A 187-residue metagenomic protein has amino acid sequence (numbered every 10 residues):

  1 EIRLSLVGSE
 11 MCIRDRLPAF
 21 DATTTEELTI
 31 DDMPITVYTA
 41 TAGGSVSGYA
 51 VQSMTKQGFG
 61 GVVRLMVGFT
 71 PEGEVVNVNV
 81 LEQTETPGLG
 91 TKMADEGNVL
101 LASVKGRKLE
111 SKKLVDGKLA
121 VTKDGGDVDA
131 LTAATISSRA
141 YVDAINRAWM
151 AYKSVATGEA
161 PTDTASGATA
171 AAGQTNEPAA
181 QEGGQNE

Functional and structural regions predicted by a protein language model:
E1-G8, C12: Single conserved hydrophobic/aromatic residue that forms the stacking wall/gate of nucleotide- or nucleobase-binding
R14-E26, A160, P178: Extracytoplasmic/periplasmic mature domains of Sec-exported, cell-envelope-associated bacterial proteins
F20-L65, P71-E72: Extracytoplasmic/periplasmic/luminal assembly and interaction segments in envelope/secretory/respiratory proteins
K56-V63, P71-T132, R139: Flexible, solvent-exposed short loops/turns enriched in glycine
F69, E96-N98, E159, D163: Juxtamembrane/interface motifs at transmembrane-helix termini
V80, G167-A168: Soluble extramembrane regions of membrane proteins in the secretory/endomembrane system
M93, A120, A168-A170, T175 (+2 more regions): Mature extracytoplasmic/periplasmic regions of secreted or cell-envelope proteins, especially long low-complexity
K123-T162, P178, E182-E187: C-terminal binding/interaction regions
